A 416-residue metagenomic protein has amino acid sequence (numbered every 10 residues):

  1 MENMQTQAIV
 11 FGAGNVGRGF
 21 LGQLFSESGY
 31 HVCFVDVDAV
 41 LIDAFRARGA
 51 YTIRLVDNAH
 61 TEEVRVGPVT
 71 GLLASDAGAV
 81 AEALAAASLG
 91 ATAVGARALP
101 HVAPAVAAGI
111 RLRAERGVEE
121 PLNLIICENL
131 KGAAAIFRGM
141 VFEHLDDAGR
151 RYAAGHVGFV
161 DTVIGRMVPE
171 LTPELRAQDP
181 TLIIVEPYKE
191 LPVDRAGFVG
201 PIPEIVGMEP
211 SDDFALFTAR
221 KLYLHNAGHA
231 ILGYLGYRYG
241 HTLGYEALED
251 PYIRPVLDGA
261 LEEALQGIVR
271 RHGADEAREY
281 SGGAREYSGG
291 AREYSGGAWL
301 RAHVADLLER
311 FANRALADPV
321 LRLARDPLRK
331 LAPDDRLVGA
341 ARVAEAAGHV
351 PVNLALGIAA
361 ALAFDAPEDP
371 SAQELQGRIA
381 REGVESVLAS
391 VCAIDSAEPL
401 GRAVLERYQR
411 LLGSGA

Functional and structural regions predicted by a protein language model:
E2-G282, G289-A416: Substrate/ligand-engaging "lid" and interaction regions
